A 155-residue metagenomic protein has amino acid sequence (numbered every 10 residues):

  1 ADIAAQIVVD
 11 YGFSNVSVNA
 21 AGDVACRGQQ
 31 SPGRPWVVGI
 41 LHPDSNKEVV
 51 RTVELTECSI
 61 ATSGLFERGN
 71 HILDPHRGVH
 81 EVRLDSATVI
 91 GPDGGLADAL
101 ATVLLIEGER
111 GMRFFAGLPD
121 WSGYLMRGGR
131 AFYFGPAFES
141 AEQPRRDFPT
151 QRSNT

Functional and structural regions predicted by a protein language model:
A1-T155: Mature catalytic core of soluble alpha/beta enzymes
